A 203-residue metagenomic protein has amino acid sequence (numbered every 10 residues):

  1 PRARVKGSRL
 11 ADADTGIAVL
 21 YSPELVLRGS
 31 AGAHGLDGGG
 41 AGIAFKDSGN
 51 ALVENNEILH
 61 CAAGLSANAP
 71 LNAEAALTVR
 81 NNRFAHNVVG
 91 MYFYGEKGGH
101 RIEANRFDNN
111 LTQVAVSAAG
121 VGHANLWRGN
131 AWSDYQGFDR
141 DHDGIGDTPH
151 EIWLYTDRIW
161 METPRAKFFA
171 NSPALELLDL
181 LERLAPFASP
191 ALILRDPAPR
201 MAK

Functional and structural regions predicted by a protein language model:
P1-K6, Y21-R28, F45-E54, A69-R80 (+2 more regions): Surface-exposed loop/turn motifs in large extracellular/passenger domains
A13-Y21, L36-A44, A62-N68, V88-Y94 (+2 more regions): Short glycine/acidic-rich loop motifs that flank beta-strands on beta-rich extracellular proteins
S22-L25, H34, D47, H60 (+2 more regions): Flexible domain-boundary/linker segments
G29-S30, A41-G42, L77, V116 (+1 more regions): Short, intrinsically disordered/low-complexity patches at protein termini and at juxtamembrane boundaries
K97-K203: Acidic, glycine- and Ser/Thr-rich low-complexity intrinsically disordered tracts in extracellular/secreted proteins
